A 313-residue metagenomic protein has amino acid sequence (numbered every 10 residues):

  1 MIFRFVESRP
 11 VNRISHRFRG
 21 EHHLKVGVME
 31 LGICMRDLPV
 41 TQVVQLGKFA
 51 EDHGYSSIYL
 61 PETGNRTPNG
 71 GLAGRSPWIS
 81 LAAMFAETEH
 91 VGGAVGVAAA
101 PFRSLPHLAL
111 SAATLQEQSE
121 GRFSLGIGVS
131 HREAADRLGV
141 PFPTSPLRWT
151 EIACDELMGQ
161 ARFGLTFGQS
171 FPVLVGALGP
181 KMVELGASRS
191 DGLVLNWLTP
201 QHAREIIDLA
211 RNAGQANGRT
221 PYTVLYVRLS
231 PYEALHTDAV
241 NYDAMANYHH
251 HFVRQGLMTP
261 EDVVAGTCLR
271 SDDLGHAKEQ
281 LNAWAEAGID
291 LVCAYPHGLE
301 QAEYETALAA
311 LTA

Functional and structural regions predicted by a protein language model:
M1-I2, L24: Accessible peptide chain termini
F3-F5, F18: Aromatic (phenylalanine/tyrosine) cluster motif
V6-S8, N12: Short, intrinsically disordered low-complexity segments enriched in Ser/Thr with adjacent Pro
R13, F18-A313: Active-site-adjacent structural elements that line small-molecule/cofactor binding pockets in enzymes
